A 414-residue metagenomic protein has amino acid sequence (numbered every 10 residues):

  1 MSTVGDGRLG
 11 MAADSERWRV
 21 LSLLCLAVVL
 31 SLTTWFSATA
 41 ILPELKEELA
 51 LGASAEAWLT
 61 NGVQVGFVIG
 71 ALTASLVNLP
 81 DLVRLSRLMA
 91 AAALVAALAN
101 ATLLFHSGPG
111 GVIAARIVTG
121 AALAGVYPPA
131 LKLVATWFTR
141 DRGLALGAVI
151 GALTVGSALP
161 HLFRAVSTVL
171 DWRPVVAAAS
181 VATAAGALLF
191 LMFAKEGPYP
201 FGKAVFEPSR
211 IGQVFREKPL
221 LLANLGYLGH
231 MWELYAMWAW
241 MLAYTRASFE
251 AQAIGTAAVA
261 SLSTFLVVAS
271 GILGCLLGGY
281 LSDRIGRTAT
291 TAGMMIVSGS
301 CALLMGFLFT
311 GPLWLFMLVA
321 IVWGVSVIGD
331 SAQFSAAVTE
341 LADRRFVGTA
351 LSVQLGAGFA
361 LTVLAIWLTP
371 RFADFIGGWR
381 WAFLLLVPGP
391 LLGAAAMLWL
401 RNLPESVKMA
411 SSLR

Functional and structural regions predicted by a protein language model:
A38-T39, P219-I272, L276, S335 (+1 more regions): Extracytoplasmic gate region of multi-pass secondary transporters
G70-R84, G274-G286, A373: Helix-to-loop junctions at the C-terminal end of transmembrane segments in multipass secondary transporters
A71-S107: Conserved MFS/SLC helix-loop-helix module at the cytosolic interface between two early adjacent transmembrane helices
A99, G110-V118, W314-V322: Paired small-residue
A115-A152: Cytoplasmic helix-loop-helix junction between adjacent transmembrane helices in 12-TM secondary transporters
A148-A194: Helix-loop-helix hairpin linking two adjacent transmembrane segments in secondary transporters
L191-Q213, S406-L413: Flexible cytoplasmic inter-helical loops of multi-pass small-molecule transporters
I285-F334: C-terminal transmembrane helical hairpin of 12-TM major facilitator-type secondary transporters
